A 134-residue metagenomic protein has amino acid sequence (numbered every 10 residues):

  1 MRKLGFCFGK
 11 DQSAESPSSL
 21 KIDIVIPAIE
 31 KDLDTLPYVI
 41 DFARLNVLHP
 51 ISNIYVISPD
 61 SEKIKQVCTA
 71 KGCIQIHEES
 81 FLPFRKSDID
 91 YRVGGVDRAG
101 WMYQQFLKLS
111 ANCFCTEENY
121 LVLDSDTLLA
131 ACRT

Functional and structural regions predicted by a protein language model:
M1-R85: N-terminal anchoring/stem segment of glycosyltransferases
G9-D11, L45, F106-L109, E117: Generic signature of intrinsically disordered, low-complexity segments enriched in small/polar residues
V39-F42, S58, G100, A111-N112 (+1 more regions): Small-side-chain structural scaffolding
K65-C113: Active-site-proximal specificity loops/subdomain of glycosyltransferases
L107-T134: GT-A fold catalytic core of metal-dependent nucleotide-sugar glycosyltransferases, centered on the diacidic
